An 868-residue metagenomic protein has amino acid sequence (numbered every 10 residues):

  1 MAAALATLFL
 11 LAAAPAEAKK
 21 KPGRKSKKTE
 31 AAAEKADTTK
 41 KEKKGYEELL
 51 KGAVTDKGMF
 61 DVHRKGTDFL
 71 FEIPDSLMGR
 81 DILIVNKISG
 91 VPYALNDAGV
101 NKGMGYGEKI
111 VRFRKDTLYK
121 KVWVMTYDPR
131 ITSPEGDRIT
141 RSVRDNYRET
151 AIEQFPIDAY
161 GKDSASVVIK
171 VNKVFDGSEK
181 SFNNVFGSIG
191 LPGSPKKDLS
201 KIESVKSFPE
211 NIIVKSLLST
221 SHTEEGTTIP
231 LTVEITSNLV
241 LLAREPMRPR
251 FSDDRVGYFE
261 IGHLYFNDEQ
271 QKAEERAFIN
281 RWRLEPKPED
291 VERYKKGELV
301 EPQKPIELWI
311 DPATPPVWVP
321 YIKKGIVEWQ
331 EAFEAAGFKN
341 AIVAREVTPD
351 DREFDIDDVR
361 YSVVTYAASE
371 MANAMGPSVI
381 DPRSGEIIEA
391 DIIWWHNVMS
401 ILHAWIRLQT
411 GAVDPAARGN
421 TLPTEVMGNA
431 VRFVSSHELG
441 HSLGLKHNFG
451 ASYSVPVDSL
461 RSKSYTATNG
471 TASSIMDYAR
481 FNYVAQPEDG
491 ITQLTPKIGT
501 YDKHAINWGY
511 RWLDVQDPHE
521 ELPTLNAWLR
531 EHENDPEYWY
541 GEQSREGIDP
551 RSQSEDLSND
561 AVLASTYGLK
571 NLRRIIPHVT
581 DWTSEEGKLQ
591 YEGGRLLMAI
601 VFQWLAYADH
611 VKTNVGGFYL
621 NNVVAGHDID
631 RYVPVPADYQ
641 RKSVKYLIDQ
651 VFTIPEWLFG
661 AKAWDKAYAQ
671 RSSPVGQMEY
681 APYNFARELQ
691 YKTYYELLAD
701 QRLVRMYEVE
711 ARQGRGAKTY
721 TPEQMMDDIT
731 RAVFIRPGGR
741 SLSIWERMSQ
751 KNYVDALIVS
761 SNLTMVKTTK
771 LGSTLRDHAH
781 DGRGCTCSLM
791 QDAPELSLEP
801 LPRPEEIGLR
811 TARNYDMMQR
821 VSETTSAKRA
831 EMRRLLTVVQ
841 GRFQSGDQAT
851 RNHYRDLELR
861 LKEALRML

Functional and structural regions predicted by a protein language model:
M1-A18: N-terminal export/membrane-targeting signals
K21-T314, A332, A341, V347-I401 (+8 more regions): Auxiliary tRNA-acceptor-end handling modules of aminoacyl-tRNA synthetases
P315-I322, I326, T424-R432, N469 (+1 more regions): Solvent-exposed, acidic/flexible segments
P320-V327, E331, F433, F602 (+1 more regions): Solvent-exposed, polar/charged alpha-helical surfaces in well-ordered, non-transmembrane soluble domains, broadly
V327-F338, G440-H441, L445, F481 (+1 more regions): Sec-exported extracytoplasmic/periplasmic mature domains
E346-A367, N429-Q486: The catalytic-center signature of Zn2+-dependent metalloproteases
M375, I380, E386-W394, S435-L443 (+2 more regions): Extended catalytic-interface subdomain
S452-L868: Conserved catalytic/binding loops enriched for acidic/polar residues
